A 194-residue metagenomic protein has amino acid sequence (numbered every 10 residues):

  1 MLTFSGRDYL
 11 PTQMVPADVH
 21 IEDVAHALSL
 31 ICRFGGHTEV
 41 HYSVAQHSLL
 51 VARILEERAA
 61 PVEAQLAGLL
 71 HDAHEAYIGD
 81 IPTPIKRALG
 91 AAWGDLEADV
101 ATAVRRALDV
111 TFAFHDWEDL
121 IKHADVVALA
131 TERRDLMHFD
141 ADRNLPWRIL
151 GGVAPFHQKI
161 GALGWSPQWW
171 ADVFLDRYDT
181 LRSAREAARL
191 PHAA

Functional and structural regions predicted by a protein language model:
M1-A194: Metal-dependent phosphohydrolase cores
